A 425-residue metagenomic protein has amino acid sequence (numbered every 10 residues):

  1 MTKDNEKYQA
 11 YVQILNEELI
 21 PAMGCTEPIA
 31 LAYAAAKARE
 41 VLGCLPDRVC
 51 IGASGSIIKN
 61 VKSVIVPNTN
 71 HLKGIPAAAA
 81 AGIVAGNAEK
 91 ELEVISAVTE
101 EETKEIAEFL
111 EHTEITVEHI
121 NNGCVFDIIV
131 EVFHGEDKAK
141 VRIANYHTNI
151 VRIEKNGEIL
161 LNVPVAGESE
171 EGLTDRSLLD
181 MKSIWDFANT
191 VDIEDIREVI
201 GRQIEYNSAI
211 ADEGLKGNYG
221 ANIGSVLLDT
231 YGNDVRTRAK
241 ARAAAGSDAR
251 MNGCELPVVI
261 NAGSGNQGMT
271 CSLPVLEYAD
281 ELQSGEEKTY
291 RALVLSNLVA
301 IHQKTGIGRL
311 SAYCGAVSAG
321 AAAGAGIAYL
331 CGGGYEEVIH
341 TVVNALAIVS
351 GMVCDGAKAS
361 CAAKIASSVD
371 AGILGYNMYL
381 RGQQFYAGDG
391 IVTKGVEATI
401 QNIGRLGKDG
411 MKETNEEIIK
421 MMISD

Functional and structural regions predicted by a protein language model:
M1-V12, L45-K59, D234-G253, G285-Q303 (+1 more regions): Acidic-glycine-rich active-site phosphate/pyrophosphate-binding loop
T2, L110-G253, I419-D425: Signature of multi-pass transmembrane helix bundles
K3, A22-T26, A53-N60, V64-P67 (+6 more regions): A structural signal for small-residue-enriched, beta-sheet-centric alpha/beta enzyme cores and oligomeric scaffold folds
P21-K37, L256-L273, C314-A319: Conserved phosphate/anionic-ligand binding catalytic regions in large, soluble enzymes, centered on
I29-I128, V132: Early transmembrane hairpin of solute transport permeases
A38-V41, P67, Y278-R291, I301-S367 (+1 more regions): Hydrophobic alpha-helical bundle architecture
L45-V49, K90-I95, V117-E118, E194-I200 (+8 more regions): Flexible, glycine/charged-enriched surface loops at secondary-structure junctions
N233, T237, R250-Q283: Membrane-embedded translocation segments of transport machinery
